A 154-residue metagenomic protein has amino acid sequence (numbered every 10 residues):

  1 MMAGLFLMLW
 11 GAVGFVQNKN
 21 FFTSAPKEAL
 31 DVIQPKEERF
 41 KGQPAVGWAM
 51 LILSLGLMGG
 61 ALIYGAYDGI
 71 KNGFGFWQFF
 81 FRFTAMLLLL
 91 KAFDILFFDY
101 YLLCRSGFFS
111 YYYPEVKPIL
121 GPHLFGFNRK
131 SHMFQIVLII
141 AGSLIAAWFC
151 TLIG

Functional and structural regions predicted by a protein language model:
M1-A85, L89-G154: Juxtamembrane/disordered regions of integral membrane proteins
